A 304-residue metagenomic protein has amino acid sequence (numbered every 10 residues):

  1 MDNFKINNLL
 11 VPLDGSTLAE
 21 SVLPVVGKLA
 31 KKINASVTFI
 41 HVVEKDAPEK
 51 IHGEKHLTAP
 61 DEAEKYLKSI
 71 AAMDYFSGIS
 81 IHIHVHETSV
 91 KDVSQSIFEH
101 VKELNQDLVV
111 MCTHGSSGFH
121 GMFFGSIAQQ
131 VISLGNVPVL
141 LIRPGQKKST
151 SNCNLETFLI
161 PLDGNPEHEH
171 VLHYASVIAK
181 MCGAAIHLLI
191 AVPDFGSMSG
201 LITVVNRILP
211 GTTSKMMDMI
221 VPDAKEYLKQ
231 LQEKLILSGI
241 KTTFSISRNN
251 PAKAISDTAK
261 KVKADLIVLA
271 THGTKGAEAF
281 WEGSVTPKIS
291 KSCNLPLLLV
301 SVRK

Functional and structural regions predicted by a protein language model:
M1-F4, D74-V109, E233-I267, K304: Structural beta-alpha unit
M1-P48, E54-D61, S69-A71: Hydrophobic, helix-prone linear segments
M1-S21, E49, I79, L108 (+8 more regions): Intrinsically disordered or low-complexity boundary/linker segments at protein termini and domain junctions
K5, V25-K32, F98-K148, D257-K304: Gly/Ser-rich helix-loop-strand patches that form or flank binding pockets for ribonucleotide-derived cofactors
L10-P12, L29, V37-F39, Y66-L67 (+10 more regions): Short, structured motif recognition centered on aromatic/hydrophobic residues
H41-K68, D92, S96-E99, A191-E226: Acidic, proline/glycine-rich short linear motifs
K55-T58, H100-V101, A128, T157-I160 (+3 more regions): Short, hinge-like loop/turn segments at secondary-structure boundaries
N154-S199, S214, D218, K225-Q230 (+1 more regions): Surface-exposed interaction/gating patches
